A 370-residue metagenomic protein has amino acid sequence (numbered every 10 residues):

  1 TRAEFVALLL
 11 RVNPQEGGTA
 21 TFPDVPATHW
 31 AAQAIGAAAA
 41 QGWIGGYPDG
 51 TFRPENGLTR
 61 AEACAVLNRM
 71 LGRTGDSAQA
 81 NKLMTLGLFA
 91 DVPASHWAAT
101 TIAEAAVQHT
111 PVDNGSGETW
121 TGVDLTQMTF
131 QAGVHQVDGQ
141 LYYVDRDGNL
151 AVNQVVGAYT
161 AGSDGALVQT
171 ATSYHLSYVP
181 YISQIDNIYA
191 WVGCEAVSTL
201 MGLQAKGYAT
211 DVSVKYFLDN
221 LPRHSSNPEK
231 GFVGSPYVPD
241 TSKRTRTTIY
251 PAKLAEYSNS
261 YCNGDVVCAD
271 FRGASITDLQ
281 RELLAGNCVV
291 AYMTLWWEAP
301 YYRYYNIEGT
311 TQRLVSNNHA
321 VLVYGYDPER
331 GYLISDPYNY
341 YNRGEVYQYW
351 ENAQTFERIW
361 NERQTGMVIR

Functional and structural regions predicted by a protein language model:
R2-A3, A27-A32, N56-A61, A94-A99 (+5 more regions): Solvent-exposed, acidic/flexible segments
R2-A34, A40-A61, M70-Q140, R146-N149 (+3 more regions): Feature responds to low-complexity, polar/acidic, surface-exposed segments characteristic of secreted/exported proteins
A3, A7, R11, A32-Q41 (+14 more regions): Solvent-exposed, polar/charged alpha-helical surfaces in well-ordered, non-transmembrane soluble domains, broadly
L10-G18, A39-W43, N68-D76, A106-T110 (+6 more regions): Sec-exported extracytoplasmic/periplasmic mature domains
A20, A78-A80, D113-G117, Y208-F217 (+1 more regions): Surface-exposed patches in mature extracellular/periplasmic domains of secreted proteins
A171-P251, L295, Y302-Y305, T311-L314: Active-site-adjacent structural segments surrounding the nucleophilic cysteine of cysteine proteases and isopeptidases
G273-L333: Active-site-adjacent substructure of cysteine-protease-like catalytic cores
L314-V315, Y324-R370: Noncatalytic regulatory segments and standalone regulatory/sensor domains
